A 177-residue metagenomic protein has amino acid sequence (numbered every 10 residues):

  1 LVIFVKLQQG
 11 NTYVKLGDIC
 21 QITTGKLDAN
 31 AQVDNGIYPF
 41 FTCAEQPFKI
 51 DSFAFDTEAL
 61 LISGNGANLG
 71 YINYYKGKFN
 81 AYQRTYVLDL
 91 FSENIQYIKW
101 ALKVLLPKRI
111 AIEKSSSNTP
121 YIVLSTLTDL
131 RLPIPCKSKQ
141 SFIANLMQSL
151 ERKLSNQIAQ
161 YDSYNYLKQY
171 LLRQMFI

Functional and structural regions predicted by a protein language model:
L1-V14, R131-I177: Amphipathic alpha-helical coiled-coil/heptad-repeat segments
I3-L27, A31-T42, K137: Non-catalytic DNA-recognition/assembly elements of restriction-modification systems
C20, A44-E45, N65-A67, S92 (+2 more regions): A broadly conserved detector of short glycine/acidic/proline-rich loop/turn motifs that flank catalytic sites and bind
G25-N30, F48-N80, E93-W100, P107-K114: Short, ligand-facing micro-motifs at secondary-structure edges
P39-T42, L61-S63, A81, V87: Short hydrophobic-aromatic micro-motifs
F79-T85, S115-S138: A short glycine-rich beta-alpha junction/loop motif
